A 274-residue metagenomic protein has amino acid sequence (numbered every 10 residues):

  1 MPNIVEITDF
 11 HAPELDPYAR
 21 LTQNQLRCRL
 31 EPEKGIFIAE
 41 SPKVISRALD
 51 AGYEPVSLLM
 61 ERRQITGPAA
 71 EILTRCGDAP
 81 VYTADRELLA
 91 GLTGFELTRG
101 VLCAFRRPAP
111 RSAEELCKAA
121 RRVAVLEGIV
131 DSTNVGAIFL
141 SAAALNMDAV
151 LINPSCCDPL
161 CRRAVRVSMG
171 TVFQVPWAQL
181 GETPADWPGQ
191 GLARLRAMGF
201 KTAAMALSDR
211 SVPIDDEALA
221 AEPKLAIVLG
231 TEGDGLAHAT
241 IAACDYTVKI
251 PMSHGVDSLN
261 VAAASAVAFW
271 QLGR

Functional and structural regions predicted by a protein language model:
M1-P68, C156-C157: Boundary-proximal intrinsically disordered activation/regulatory segments immediately upstream of a helical core
I4-H11, P80-D85, P176-W187, V248: Short acidic-hydrophobic, aromatic-tinged amphipathic segments that line or gate anion-handling sites
V5, P108-R210: RNA substrate-binding interface of SAM-dependent RNA methyltransferases
G67-D78, T240: Short, aromatic/basic amphipathic alpha-helical patches
R75-G94: A glycine-rich helix N-cap at a beta->alpha junction
C103, S141-L145, P159-F173, H238-R274: Structured adenosyl-cofactor binding patch, chiefly the S-adenosyl-L-methionine
A203-H254: Active-site/ligand-binding-proximal alpha/beta "capping" segment
